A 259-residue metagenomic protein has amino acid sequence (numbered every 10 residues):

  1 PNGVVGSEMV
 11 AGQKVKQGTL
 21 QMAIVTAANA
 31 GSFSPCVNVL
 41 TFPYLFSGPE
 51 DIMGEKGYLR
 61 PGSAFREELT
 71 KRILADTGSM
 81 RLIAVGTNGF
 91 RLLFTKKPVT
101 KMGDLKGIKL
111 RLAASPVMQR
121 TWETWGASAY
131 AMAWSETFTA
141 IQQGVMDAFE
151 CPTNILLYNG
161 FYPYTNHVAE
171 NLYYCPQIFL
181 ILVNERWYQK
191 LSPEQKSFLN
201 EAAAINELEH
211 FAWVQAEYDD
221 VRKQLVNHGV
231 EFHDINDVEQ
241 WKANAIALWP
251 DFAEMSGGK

Functional and structural regions predicted by a protein language model:
P1-D51, L69, I73-K259: N-terminal secretory/targeting leader peptides
G54-T70: Signature of the catalytic double-stranded beta-helix
